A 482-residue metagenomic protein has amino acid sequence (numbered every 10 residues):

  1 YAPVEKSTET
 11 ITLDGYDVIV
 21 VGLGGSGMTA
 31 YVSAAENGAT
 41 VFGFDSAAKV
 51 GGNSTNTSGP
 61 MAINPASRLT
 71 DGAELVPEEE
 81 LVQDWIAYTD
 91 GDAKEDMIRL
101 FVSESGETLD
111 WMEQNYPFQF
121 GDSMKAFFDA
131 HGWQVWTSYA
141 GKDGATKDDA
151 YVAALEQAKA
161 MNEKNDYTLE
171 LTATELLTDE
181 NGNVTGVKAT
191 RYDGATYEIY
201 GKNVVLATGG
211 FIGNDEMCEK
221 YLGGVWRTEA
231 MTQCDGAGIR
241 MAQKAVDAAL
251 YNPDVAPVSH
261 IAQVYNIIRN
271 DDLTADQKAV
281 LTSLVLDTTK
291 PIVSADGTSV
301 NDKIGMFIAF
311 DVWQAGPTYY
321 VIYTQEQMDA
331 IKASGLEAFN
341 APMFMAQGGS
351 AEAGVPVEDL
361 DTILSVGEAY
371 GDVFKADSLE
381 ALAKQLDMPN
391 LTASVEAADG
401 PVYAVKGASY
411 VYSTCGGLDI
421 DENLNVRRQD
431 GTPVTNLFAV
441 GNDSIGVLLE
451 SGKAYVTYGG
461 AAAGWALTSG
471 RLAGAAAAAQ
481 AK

Functional and structural regions predicted by a protein language model:
Y1-V18, G452: Extreme N-terminal leader/targeting segments of oxidoreductases
L13-Y16, D193-N203, P433-V434: Core beta-strand elements of the Rossmann-like FAD/NAD(P) dinucleotide-binding domain in flavoenzyme oxidoreductases
Y16-G43, A478: N-terminal Rossmann-like FAD-binding beta1-loop-alpha1 element of flavoenzymes
E36-N56: Glycine-rich FAD pyrophosphate-binding loop
F101-A195, D215-E216, E396-A398: Conserved redox-cofactor binding core of oxidoreductases
E175-L177, N183, S378-A381, Q385-S451: A glycine-rich dinucleotide-binding beta-alpha-beta segment and adjacent secondary-structure elements that constitute
G194-A195, I199-N266, A463-L467, L472: Glycine-rich loop(s) and the adjacent beta-strand/alpha-helix scaffold that form part
I239-M241, A248-Q385: An anion/pyrophosphate-binding glycine-rich loop and adjacent beta-alpha core in soluble alpha-beta enzymes
